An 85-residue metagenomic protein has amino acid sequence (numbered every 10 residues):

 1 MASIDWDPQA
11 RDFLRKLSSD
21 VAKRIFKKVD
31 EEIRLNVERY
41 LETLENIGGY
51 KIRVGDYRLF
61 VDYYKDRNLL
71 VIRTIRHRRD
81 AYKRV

Functional and structural regions predicted by a protein language model:
M1-I4, K16, D20-K23, E38 (+2 more regions): Enriched for short, Lys/Arg-rich terminal
W6-A10: Basic, amphipathic "hinge/linker" alpha-helix immediately C-terminal to the N-terminal HTH DNA-binding motif
R11-R15: Amphipathic alpha-helical segments within well-ordered protein domains
K23-D30: Short, well-structured alpha-helical segments
D30-R53: A short, surface-exposed loop/turn module that caps and links secondary-structure elements
